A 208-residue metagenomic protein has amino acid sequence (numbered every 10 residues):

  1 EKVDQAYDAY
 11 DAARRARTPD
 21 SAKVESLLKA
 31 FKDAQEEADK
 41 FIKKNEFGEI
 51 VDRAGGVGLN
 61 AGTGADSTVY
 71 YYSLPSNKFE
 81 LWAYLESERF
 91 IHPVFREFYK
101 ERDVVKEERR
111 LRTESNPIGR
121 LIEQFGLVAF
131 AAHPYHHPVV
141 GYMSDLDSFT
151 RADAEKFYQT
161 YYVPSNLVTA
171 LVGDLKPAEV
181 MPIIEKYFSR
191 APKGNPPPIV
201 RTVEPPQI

Functional and structural regions predicted by a protein language model:
K2-N77, L111-N166, R190-I208: Non-catalytic beta-strand/loop surface segments
A12-R15, P19, Y72-R102: M16/insulysin-pitrilysin zinc metalloprotease superfamily fold
A65-V69, Y99-E108: Short, glycine/charge-rich beta-strand/loop segments that flank catalytic centers and engage negatively charged groups
Y70, E86, V105, A154 (+1 more regions): Divalent metal-coordination and catalytic microenvironments
E88-F95, Y187-N195: A common structural junction motif
P177-M181: Extracytoplasmic/secreted cell-surface and envelope-processing proteins
